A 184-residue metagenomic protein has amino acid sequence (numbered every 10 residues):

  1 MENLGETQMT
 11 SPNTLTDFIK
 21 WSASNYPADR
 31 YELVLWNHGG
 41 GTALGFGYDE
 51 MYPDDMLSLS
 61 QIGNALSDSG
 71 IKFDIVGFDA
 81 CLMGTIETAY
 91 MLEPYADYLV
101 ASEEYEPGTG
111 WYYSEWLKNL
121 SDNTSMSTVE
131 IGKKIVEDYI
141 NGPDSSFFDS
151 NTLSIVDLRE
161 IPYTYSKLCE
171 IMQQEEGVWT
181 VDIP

Functional and structural regions predicted by a protein language model:
M1-A28, E32-V34, G39, A43-G63 (+1 more regions): Divalent cation-coordinating acidic motifs and surrounding scaffolds that mediate Ca2+/Mg2+/Mn2+/Zn2+-dependent binding
G41, F46-P184: Terminal, contiguous helix-loop blocks that mediate binding/assembly
